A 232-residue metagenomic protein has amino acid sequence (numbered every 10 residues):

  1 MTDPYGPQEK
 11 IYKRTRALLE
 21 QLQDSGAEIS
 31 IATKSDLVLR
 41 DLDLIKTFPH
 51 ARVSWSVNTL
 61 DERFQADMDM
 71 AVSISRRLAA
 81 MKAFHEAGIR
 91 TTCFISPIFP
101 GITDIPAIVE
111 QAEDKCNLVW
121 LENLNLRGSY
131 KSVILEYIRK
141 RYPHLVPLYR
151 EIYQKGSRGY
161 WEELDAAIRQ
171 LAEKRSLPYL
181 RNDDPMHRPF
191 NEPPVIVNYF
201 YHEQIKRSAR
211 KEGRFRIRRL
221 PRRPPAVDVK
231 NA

Functional and structural regions predicted by a protein language model:
M1-L164: Conserved AdoMet/S-adenosylmethionine-binding subsite of the radical SAM
P106-A232: Auxiliary Fe-S-binding modules of radical SAM enzymes
